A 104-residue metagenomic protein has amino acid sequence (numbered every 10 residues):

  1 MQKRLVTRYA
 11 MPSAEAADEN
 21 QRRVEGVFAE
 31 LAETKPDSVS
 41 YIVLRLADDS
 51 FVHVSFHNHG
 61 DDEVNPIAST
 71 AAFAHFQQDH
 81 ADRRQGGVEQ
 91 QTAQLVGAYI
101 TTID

Functional and structural regions predicted by a protein language model:
M1, E19-R22, E33: Short, low-complexity N-terminal intrinsically disordered segments enriched in polar/charged residues
M1, Y9-M11, S38-S50, H75-D104: Glycine-rich beta-strand-turn "strand-cap" elements at beta-sheet edges
A10-R22: Short, surface-exposed ligand-recognition loops at beta-strand->loop->(often short) alpha-helix junctions that present
M11, V24, R45, H57-N58: Short beta-strand segments enriched in hydrophobic/aromatic residues within well-folded beta-rich domains
A14, G60-E63, Y99: A short local loop/turn or secondary-structure capping micro-motif enriched for an aromatic residue
G26, E30-S40, F56-T92: An amphipathic, aromatic/His-enriched active-site/gating alpha helix that lines ligand/cofactor pockets
